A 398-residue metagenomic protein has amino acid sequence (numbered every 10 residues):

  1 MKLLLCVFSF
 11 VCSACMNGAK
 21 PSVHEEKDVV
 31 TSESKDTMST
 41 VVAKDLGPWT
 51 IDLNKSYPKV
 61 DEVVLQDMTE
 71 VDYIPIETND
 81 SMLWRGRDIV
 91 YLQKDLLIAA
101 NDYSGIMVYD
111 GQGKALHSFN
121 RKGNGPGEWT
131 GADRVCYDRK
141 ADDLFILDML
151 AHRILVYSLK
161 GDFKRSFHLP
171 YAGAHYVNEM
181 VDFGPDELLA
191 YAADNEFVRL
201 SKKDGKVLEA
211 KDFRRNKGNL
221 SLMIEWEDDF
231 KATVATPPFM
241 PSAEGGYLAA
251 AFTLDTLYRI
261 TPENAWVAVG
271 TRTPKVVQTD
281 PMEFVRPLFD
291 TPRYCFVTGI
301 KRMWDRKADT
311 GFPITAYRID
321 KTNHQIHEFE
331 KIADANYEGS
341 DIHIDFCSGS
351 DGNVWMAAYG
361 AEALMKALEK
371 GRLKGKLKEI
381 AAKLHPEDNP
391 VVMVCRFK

Functional and structural regions predicted by a protein language model:
S13-A14: C-terminal motif of bacterial Sec signal peptides marking the signal peptidase cleavage site
D28-Y73: Blade/loop signatures of beta-propeller domains
E77-G86, Y109, K114-A141, D148-M149 (+1 more regions): Blade-loop segments of beta-propeller domains
D80-S81, N120-E128, L169-Y176, F213-G218 (+2 more regions): Short coil/turn segments at the loop-to-beta-strand junctions that recur within blades of beta-propeller repeat folds
R87-Y91, D133-K140, E179-P185, M223-G245 (+2 more regions): Structural signature of eukaryotic scaffold interfaces centered on beta-propeller domains
G131-A132, D148-V198, E209-E225: Asp-box/WD-like beta-propeller blade repeats and closely related beta-sheet repeat scaffolds
F197-G205, D255-Y258, T310-N323, L384-R396: Beta-propeller blade signature
A268-R286, K321-G352, M365: Conserved blade-ending motifs and adjacent loop-strand segments that build the rim/top face of beta-propeller domains
